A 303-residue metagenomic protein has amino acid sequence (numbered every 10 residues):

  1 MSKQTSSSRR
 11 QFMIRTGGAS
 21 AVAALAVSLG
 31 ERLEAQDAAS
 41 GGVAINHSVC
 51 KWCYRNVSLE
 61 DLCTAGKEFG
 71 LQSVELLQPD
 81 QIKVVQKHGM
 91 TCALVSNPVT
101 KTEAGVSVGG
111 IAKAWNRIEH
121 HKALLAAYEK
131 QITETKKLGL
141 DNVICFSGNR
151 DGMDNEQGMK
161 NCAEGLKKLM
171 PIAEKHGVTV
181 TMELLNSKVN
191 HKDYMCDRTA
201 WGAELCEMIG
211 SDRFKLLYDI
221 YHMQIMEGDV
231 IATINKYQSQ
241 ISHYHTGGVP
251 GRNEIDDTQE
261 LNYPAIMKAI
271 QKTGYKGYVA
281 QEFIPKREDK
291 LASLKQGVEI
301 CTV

Functional and structural regions predicted by a protein language model:
S2-K67, E75, L138-D141, C196-Y218 (+1 more regions): Histidine-acidic metal/acid-base catalytic patches
T16-L29, A112-K215, I225: Active-site acidic/histidine proton-transfer and metal-coordination neighborhood in alpha/beta enzyme cores
S40-C50, P98-A114, N149-R150: N-terminal small/glycine-rich loop or linker at the start of catalytic domains across soluble metabolic enzymes
C53, D80, P98-T102, N149-D151 (+4 more regions): Feature marks short, surface-exposed loop/turn motifs that line or immediately flank catalytic pockets and channel
Q72-Q78: A short beta-strand-loop structural module common to alpha/beta enzyme folds
I82-V85: Active-site-adjacent beta->alpha loops and helix N-cap segments on the catalytic face of soluble alpha/beta enzymes
